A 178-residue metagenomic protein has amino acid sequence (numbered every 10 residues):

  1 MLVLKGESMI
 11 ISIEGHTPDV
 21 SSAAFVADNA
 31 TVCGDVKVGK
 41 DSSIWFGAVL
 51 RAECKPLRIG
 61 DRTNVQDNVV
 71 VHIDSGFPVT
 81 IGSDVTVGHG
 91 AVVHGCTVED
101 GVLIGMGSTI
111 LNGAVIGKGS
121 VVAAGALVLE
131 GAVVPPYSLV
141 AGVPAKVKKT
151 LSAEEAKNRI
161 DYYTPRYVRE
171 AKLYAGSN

Functional and structural regions predicted by a protein language model:
V3-D19, F25, E53, I59-D61 (+3 more regions): Glycine-rich hexapeptide-repeat left-handed beta-helix
G15-P18, S22-R58, G76: N-terminal first-folded block
T31, T63, T86: Ser/Thr-centric signal marking residues that sit in or immediately flank functional binding/regulatory motifs
I73: Active-site loop ensemble at the mouth of alpha/beta enzyme cores that anchors a bound cofactor
